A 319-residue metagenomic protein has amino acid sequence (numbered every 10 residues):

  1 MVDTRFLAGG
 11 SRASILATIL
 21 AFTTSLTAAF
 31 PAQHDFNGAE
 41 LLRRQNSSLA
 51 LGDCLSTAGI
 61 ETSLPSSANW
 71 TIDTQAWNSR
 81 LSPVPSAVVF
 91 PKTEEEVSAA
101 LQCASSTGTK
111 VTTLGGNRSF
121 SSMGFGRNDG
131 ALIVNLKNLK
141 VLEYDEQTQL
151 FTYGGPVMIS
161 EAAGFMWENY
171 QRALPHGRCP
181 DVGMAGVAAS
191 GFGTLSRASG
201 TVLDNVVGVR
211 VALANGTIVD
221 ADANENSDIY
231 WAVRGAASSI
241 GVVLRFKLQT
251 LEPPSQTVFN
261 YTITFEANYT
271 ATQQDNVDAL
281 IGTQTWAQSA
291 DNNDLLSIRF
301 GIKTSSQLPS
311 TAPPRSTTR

Functional and structural regions predicted by a protein language model:
V2-A198, N260-T262, D275-L280, Q288-R319: N-terminal accessory segments
L20, V206-G208: Short loop/turn microsegments at loop-to-beta-strand junctions
V84-P85, V206, V243: A broad structural signal for short, well-ordered beta-strand segments within beta-sheet-rich domains
S199-D204: Short loop/turn motifs at secondary-structure junctions and domain boundaries
V209-R210, A214, V219-R319: C-terminal cap/substrate-recognition region of VAO/PCMH-type FAD-linked oxidoreductases
